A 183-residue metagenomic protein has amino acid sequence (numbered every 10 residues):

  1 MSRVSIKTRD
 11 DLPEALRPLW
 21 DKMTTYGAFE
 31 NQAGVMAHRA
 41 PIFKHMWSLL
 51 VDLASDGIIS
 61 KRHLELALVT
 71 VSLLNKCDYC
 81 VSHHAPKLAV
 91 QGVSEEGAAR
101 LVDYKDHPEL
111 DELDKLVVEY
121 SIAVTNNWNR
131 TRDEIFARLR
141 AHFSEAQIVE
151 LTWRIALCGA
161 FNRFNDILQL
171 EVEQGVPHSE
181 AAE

Functional and structural regions predicted by a protein language model:
M1-E183: Hydrophobic alpha-helical segments
